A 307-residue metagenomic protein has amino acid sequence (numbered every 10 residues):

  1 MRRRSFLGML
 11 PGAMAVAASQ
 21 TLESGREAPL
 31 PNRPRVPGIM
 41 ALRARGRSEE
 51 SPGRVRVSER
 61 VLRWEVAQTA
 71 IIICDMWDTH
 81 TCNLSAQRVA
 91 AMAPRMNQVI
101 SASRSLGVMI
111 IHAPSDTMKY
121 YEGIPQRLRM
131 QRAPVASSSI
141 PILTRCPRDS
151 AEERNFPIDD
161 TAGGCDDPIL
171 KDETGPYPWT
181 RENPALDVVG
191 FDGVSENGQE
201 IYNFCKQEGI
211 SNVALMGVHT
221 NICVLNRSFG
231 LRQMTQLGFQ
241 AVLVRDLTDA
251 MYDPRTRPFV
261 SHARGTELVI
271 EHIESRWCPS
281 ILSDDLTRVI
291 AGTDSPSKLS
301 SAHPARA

Functional and structural regions predicted by a protein language model:
S5-S24: N-terminal export signals
F6, T81, C223: Conserved protein kinase catalytic core
G25-A70, Q87-V89, Q98-S101, S105-G107 (+3 more regions): Active-site-adjacent betaalpha module
T69-L84: Acidic/histidine-rich, surface-exposed loop or edge segments in extracytoplasmic proteins
M76, H112-S115, R245: A cross-domain feature marking catalytic cores of carbohydrate-active enzymes and several ubiquitous metabolic/repair
M92: Aromatic/His-enriched, Gly/Pro-containing loop or helix-boundary segments that lie immediately adjacent to catalytic
R95: Short catalytic helix/loop segments, enriched in acidic residues and glycine and frequently bearing histidine
